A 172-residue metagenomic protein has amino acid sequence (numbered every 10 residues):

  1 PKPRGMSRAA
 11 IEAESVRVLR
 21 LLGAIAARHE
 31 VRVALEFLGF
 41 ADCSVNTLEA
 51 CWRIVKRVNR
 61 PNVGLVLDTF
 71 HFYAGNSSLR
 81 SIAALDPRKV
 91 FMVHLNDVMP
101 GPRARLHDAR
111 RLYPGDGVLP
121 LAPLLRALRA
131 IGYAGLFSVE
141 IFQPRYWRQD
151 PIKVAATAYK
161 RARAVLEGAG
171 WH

Functional and structural regions predicted by a protein language model:
P1-G64, A74, H172: Active-site acidic/histidine proton-transfer and metal-coordination neighborhood in alpha/beta enzyme cores
P1-P3, S138-Q143: A short small-residue
S7, S44-W52, H71-A134, Q143-I152: Gly/Pro-rich active-site loop or hairpin
V16-G23, A27, W52, K56 (+4 more regions): A structural alpha-helix within SAM-dependent methyltransferase catalytic domains
V33-L35, V63-L67, F91-V93, G135-V139: Hydrophobic faces of well-ordered beta-strands that scaffold small-molecule active sites in alpha/beta enzyme cores
Q149-W171: C-terminal helical cap(s) of enzyme catalytic domains, especially alpha/beta-barrels
